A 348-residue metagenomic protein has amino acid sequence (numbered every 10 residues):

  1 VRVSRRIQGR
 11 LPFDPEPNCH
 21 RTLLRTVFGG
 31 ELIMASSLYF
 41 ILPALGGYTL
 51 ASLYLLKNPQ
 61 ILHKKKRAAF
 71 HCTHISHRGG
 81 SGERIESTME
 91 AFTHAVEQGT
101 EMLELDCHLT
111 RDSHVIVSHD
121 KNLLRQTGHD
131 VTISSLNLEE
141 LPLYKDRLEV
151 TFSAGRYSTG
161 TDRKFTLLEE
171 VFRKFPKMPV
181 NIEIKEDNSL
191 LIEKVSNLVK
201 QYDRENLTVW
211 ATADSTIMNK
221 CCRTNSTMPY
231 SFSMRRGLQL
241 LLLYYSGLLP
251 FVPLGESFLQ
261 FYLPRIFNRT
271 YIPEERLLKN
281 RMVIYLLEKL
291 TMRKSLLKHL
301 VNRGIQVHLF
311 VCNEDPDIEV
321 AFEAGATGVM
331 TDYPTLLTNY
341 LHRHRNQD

Functional and structural regions predicted by a protein language model:
E31-K66, H71-C72, H119-F232, G247-R303: Metal-dependent phosphodiesterase/phospholipase catalytic core, i.e., the His/Asp/Glu-rich active-site region
S76-G79, E86-T88, T212, R235-R236 (+1 more regions): Glycine-rich beta-to-alpha transition loops that act as phosphate-gripper elements at the mouths of alpha/beta enzyme
H94-H108, L254, L259: Catalytic domains of carbohydrate-active enzymes, especially glycoside hydrolases
D203-V209, T227-G237, G328-D332, R345-D348: Short hydrophobic/aromatic-enriched beta-strand-loop microsegments
E314-G325: Catalytic cores of alpha/beta
F322, P334-D348: C-terminal helical cap(s) of enzyme catalytic domains, especially alpha/beta-barrels
